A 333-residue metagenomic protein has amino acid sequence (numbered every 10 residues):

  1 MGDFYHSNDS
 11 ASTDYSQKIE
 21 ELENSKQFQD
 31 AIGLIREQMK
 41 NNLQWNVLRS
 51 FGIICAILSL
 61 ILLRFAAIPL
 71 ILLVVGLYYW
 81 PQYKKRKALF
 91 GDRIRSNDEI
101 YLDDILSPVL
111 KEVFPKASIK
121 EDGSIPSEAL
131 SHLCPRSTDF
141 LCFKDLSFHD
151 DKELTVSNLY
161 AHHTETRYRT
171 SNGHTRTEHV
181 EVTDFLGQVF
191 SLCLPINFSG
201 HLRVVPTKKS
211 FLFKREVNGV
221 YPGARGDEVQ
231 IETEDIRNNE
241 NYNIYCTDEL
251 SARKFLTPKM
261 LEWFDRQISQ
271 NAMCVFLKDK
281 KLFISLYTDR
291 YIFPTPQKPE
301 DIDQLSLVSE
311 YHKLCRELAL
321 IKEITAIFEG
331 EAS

Functional and structural regions predicted by a protein language model:
G2-W45: Cytosolic juxtamembrane N-terminal segments of multi-pass membrane proteins
N8, S12, E21-N24, Y79 (+4 more regions): Intrinsic-disorder-associated interaction segments
K40-S59: Transmembrane alpha-helical segments and their cytosolic interface motifs in multi-pass membrane proteins
L43, V75-I105: Transmembrane-cytosolic junction motif
C55-L62, V75-P81: Residue-level signal for alpha-helical transmembrane segments in multi-pass membrane proteins
L60-V74, V182: Hydrophobic alpha-helical transmembrane segments
D103-H163, R167, V180-S333: Charged, low-complexity intrinsically disordered regions
G173-H179: Short, P/G- and charge-enriched loop/turn segments at secondary-structure junctions
